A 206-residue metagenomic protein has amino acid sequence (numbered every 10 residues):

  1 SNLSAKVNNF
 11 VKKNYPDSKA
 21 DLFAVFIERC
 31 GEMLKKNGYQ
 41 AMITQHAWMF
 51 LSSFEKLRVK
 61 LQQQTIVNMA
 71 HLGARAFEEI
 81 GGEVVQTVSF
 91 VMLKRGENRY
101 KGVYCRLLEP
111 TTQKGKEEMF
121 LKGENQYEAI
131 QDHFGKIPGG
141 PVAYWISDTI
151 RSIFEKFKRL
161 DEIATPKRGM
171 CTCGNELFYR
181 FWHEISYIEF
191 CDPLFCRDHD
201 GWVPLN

Functional and structural regions predicted by a protein language model:
S1-P193: Signature of N6-adenine DNA methyltransferases within the class I
F195-D198, W202-N206: C-terminal target-recognition/interaction regions appended to catalytic cores
